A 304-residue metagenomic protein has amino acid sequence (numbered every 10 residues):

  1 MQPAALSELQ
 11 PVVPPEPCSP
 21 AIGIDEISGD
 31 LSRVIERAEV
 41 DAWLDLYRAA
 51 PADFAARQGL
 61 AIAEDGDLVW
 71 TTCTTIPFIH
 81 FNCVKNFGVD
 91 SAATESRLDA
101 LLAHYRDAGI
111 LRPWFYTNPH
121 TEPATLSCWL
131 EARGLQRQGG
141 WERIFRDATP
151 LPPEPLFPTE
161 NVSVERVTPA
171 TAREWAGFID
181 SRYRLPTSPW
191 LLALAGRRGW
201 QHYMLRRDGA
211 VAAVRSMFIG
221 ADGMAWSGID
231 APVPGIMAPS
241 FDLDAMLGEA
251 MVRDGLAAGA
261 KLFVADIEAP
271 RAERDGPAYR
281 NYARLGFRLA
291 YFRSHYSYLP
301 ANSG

Functional and structural regions predicted by a protein language model:
Q2-R106, Y183-G196: N-terminal charged segments
L9, P20, P153-P158, P169-S181: A short, well-structured alpha-helix characteristic of acyl/acetyltransferase catalytic modules
F54-A63, L111, Q138-W141, L194-Y203 (+2 more regions): A short helix-loop-beta-strand connector motif used in the catalytic cores of GNAT acetyltransferases and, in some
A61-D67, T125-Q136, G199-R215, I219: Conserved beta-hairpin
T75-V89, G223-P239: Conserved acetyl-CoA binding element of GNAT-fold acetyltransferases
A92-S163, V167-T168, L262-A301: Acyl-donor-binding surface of acyltransferase catalytic domains
T94-A103, P232, A238-A257, R280 (+1 more regions): Conserved acetyl-CoA-binding loop-helix of GNAT-fold acetyltransferases
R184-G235: A conserved beta-strand-loop-helix scaffold within acyl/acetyltransferase catalytic domains
